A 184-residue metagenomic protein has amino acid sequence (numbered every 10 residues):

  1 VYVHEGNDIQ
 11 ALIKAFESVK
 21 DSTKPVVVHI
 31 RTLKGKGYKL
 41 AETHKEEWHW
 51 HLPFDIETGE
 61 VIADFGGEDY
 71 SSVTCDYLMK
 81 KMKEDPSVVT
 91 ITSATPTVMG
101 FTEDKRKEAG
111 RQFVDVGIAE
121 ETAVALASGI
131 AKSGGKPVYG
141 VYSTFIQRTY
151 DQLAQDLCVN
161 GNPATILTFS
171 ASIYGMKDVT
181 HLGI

Functional and structural regions predicted by a protein language model:
Y2-G6, Q10-A15, D21-I184: Thiamine diphosphate
